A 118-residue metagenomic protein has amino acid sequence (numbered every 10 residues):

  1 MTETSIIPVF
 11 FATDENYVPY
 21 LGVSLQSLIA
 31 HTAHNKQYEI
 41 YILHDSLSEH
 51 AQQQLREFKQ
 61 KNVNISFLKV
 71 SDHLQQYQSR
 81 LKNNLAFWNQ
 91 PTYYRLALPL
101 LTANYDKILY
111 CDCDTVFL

Functional and structural regions predicted by a protein language model:
M1-Q26, A30: N-proximal low-complexity "stem/linker" segments adjacent to membrane-targeting elements
T13, H44, K69-S71: Residues at the C-termini of beta-strands that transition into short coil/loop
D14-N16, D45-S46, C113-T115: An acidic- and aromatic-residue-enriched active-site/binding cleft used to recognize and process polar
G22-L25, E49-Q53: Short, surface-exposed alpha-helical segments at coil->helix boundaries
Q37-E39, N64, K107: Residues at the starts of beta-strands that form the adenosine-phosphate
Y38-S46: Short internal beta-strands
H50-Q52, R56-L100: Active-site-proximal specificity loops/subdomain of glycosyltransferases
P91-L118: GT-A fold catalytic core of metal-dependent nucleotide-sugar glycosyltransferases, centered on the diacidic
